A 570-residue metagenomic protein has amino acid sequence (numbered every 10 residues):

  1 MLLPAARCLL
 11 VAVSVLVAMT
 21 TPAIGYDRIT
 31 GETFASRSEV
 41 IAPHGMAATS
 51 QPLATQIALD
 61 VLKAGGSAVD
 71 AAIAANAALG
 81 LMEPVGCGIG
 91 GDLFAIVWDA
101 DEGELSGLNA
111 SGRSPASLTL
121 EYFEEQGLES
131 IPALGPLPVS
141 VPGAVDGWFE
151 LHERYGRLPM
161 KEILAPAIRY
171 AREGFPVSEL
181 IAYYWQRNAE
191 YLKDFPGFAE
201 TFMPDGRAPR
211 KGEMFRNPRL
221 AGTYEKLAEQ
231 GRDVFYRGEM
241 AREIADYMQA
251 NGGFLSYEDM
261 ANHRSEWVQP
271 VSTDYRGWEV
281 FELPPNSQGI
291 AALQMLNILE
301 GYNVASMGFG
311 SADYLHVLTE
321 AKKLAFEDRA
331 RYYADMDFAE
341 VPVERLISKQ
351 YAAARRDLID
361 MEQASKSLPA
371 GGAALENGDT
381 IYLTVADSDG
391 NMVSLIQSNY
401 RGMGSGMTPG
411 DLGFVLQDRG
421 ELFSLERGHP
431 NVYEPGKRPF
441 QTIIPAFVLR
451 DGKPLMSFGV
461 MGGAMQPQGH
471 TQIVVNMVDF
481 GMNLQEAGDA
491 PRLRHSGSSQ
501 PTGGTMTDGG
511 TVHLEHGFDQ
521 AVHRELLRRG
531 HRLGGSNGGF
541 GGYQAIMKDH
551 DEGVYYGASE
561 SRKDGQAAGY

Functional and structural regions predicted by a protein language model:
C8-T20: Bacterial N-terminal signal peptides
I24-Q56, A68-Q230, F235-R237, R242-S287 (+3 more regions): Noncatalytic scaffold domains of N-terminal-nucleophile
V61-L62, D146-R154, Q230-R237, R242 (+1 more regions): Alpha-helical support elements that line or immediately flank enzyme active sites and cofactor-binding pockets
L81-V85, G91-W98, E102-S106, F254-S256 (+4 more regions): Active-site rim segments in enzyme catalytic domains, especially the processed small/beta chain of N-terminal
W267, N377-T380, Q441-I443: Short, small/polar residue-rich loop motifs at catalytic or cofactor-binding pockets
G289-A305, V448-M456, A464-G488: M16/insulysin-pitrilysin zinc metalloprotease superfamily fold
G301-N399, D411-L412, R419, N537: Internal maturation/activation junctions in enzymes
D389, K437, H470, D479-G538: Extended C-terminal subregions enriched in glycine
